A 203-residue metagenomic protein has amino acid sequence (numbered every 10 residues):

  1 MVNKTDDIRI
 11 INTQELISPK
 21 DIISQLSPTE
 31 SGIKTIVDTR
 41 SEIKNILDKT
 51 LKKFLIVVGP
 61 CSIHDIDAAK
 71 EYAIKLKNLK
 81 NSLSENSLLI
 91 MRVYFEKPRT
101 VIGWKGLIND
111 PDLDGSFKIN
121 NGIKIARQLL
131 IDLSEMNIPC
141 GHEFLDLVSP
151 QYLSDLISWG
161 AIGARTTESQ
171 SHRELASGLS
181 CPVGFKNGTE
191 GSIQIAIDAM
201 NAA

Functional and structural regions predicted by a protein language model:
V2-D7, N86-A203: Active-site-facing alpha/beta catalytic cores
I8-T50: N- or domain-start disorder-to-order transition segments that initiate the globular core
E30-I33, I63, N120, I162: Charge-dense, low-complexity intrinsically disordered segments
T35-I46, T50-K53, A68-N81: Generic N-terminal targeting/processing segments that precede catalytic cores or assembly contacts
G59: Conserved, mostly hydrophobic/aromatic
I63-L83, S116-Q128: Glycine-rich anion/phosphate-binding loops
